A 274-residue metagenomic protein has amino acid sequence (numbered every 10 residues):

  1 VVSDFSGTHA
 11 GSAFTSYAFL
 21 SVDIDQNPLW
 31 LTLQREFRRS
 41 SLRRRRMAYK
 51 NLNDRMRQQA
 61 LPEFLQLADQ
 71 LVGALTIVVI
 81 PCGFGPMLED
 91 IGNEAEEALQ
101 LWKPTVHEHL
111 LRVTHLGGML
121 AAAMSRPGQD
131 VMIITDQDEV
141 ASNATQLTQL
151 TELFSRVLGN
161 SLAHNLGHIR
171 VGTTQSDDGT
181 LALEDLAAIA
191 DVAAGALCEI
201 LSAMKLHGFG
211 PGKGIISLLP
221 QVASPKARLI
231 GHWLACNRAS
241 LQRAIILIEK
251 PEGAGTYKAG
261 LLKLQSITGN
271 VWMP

Functional and structural regions predicted by a protein language model:
V1-S3: Short hydrophobic beta-strand that contains or immediately precedes a catalytic carboxylate
F5-P274: Phosphate-ester processing/binding pockets and catalytic centers
